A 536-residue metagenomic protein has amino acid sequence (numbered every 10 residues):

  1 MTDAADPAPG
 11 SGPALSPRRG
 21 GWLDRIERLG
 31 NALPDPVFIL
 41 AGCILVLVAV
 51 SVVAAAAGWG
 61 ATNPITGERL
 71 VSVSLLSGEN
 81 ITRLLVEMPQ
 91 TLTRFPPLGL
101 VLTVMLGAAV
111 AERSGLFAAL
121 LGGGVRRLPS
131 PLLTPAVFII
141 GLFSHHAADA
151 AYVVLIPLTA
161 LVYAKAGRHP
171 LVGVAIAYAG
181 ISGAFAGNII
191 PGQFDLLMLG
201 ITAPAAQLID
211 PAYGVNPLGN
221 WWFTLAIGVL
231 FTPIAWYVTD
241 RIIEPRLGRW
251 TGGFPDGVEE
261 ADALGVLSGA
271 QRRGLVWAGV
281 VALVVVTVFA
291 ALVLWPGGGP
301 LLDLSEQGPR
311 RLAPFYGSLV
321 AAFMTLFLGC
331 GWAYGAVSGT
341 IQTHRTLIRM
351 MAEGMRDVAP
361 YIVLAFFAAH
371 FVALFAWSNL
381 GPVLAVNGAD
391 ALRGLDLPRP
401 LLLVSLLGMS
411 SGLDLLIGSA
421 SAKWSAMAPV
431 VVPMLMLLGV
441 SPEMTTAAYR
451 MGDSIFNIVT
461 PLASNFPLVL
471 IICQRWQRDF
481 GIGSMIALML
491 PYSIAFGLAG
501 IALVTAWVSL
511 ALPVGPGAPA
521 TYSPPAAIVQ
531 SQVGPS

Functional and structural regions predicted by a protein language model:
M1-A32, A61-L76, E244-R273, A520-S536: Intrinsically disordered, low-complexity non-transmembrane regions of multi-pass membrane transporters
P17, G21, G60-F95, L208-N216 (+3 more regions): Interfacial loop/helix-cap signal at membrane boundaries in integral membrane proteins
E27, N31, I156, A160-T251 (+3 more regions): Membrane-core helix-loop-helix motifs of multi-pass transport proteins
P36-L45, A49, L70-A118, L312-P382: Core transmembrane alpha-helical segments of multi-pass membrane transporters/permeases
L40-A55, V101-A109, I140-L142, G180-A184 (+6 more regions): Hydrophobic core segments of alpha-helical transmembrane domains in multi-pass membrane transport and ion-translocation
V52-I81, F194-M198, G297-Q307, S378-N387 (+1 more regions): Interfacial/capping segments of alpha-helical transmembrane domains
E79-N80, Q90-L98, V125-A136, P170-V172 (+4 more regions): Membrane-interfacial loop-to-helix junctions in multi-pass transporters
V101-L102, P129-A160, K165, I362-A368 (+4 more regions): Hydrophobic alpha-helical transmembrane segments of multi-pass integral membrane proteins, predominantly secondary
